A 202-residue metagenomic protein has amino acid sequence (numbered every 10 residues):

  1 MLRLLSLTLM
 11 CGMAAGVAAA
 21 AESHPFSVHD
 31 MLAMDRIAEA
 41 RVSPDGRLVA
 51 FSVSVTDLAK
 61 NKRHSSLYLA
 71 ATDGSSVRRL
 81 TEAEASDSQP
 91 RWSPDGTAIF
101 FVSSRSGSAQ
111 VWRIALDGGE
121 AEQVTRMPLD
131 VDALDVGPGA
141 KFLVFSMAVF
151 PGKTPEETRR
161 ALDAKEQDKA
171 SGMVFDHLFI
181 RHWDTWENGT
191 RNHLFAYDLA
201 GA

Functional and structural regions predicted by a protein language model:
L4-G16: Bacterial N-terminal signal peptides
A18-I37, A59-R63, A70-S86, A115-D130 (+2 more regions): Multi-bladed beta-propeller domains
H29-S65, N188-T190: Beta-strand-rich domains and repeat architectures in extracellular enzymes and scaffolds, especially beta-propellers
S43, S93-D95, G137-G139: Structural WD40 beta-propeller signal
G46-V49, G96-F100, L143-V144: Hydrophobic beta-strand positions that form the internal "hydrophobic ladder" of WD40/Gbeta-like beta-propeller blades
V55-A59, R105-S108, F150-K153: Short glycine/acidic-enriched loop and turn motifs that connect beta-strands
H64-S65, A148-A200: Predominantly five- to eight-bladed beta-propeller fold
